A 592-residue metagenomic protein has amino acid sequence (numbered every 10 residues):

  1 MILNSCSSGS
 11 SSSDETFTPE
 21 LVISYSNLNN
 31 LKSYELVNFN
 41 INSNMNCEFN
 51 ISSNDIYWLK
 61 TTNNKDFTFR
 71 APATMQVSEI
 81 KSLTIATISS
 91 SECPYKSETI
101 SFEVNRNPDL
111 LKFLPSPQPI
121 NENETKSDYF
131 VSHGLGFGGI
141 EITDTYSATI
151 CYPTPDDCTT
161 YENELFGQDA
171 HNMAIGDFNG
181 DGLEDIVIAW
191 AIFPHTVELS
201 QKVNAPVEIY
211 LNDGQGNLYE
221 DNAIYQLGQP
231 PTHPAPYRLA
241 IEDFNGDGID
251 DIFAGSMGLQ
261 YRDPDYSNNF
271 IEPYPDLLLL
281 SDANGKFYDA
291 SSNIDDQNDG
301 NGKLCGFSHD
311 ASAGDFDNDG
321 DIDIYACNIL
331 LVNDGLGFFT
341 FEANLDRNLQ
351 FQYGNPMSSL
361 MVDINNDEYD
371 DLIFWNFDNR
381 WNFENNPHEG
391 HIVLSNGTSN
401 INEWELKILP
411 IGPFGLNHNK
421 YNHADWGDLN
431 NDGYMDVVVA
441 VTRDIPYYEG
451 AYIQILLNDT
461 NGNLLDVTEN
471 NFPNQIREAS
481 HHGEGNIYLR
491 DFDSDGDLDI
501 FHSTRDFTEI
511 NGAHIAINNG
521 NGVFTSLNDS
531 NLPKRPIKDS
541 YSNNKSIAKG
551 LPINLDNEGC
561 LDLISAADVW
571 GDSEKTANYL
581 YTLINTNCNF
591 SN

Functional and structural regions predicted by a protein language model:
I2-N27, C93-L110: Bacterial Sec-dependent N-terminal signal peptides
N29-E35: Short, solvent-exposed loop/linker segments at the N-terminal edge of repeated beta-sheet extracellular domains
N50-D66: Low-complexity "stalk/linker" and mucin-like segments enriched in Ser/Thr/Pro/Ala/Gly
R106-Q168, P206, Y210-P234, P275 (+6 more regions): Blade-edge motifs of beta-propeller repeat domains
S127, V131, G182-I188, G248-D250 (+6 more regions): Glycine-aliphatic tripeptides that mark coil-to-beta-strand junctions in extracellular and membrane proteins
D169-G180, A235-G246, F307-N318, P356-N366 (+3 more regions): Beta-propeller blade termini
W190-N204, G255-P273, N376-P387, V441-G450 (+2 more regions): Short, conserved, GDST-rich strand-edge loop motifs in beta-rich repeat architectures
K549-N592: Blade-level signature of beta-propeller repeat domains, shared across WD40, Kelch, NHL, RCC1 and BNR/Asp-box propellers
